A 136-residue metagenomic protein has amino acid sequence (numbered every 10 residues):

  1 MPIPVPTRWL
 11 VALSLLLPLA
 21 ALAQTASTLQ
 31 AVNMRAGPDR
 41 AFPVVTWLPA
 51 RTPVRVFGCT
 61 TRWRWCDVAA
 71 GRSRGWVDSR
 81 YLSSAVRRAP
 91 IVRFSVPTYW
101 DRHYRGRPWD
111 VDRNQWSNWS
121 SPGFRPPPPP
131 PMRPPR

Functional and structural regions predicted by a protein language model:
M1-T28, V32-G37, R51, V68: Classical secretory targeting signals
P2, P6, A89-R136: Low-complexity, repeat-rich tail regions
L10, L48, R64-C66, V77 (+3 more regions): Short linear interaction motif-like sites in intrinsically disordered regions of transcription factors
L16, A31-N33, W47, Y81 (+1 more regions): Residue-level preference for alpha-helix termini and adjacent loops
P38-P43: Short alpha-helix capping/helix-loop boundary micro-motifs
W47-S79, P130-P134: SH3/SH3-like beta-barrel superfamily modules
R64-R102: Mid-chain, structured segments of secreted extracytoplasmic proteins
